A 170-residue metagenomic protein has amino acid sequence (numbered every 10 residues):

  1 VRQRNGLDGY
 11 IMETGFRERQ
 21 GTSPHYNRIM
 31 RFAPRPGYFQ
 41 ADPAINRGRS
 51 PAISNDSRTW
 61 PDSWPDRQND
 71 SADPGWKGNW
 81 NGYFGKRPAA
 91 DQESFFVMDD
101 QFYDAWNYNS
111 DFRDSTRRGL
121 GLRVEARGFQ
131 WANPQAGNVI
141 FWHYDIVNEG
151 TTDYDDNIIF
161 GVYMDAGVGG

Functional and structural regions predicted by a protein language model:
V1-G170: A long-range scaffold signal marking pre-active-site subdomains of enzyme folds
